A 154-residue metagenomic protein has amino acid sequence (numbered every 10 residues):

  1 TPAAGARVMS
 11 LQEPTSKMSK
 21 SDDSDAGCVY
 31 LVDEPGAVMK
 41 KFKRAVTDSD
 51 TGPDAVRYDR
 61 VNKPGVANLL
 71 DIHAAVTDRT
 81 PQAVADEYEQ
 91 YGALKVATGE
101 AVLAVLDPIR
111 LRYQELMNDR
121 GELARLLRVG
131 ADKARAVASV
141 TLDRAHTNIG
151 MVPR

Functional and structural regions predicted by a protein language model:
T1-R154: Conserved nucleotide- and phosphate/pyrophosphate-binding catalytic cores in adenylate/nucleotidyl-handling enzymes
